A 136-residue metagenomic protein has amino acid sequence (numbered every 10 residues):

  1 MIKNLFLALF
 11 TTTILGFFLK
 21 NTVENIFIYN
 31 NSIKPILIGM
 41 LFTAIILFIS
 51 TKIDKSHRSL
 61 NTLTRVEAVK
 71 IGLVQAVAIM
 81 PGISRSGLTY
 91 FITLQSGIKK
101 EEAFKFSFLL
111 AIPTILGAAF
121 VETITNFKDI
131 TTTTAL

Functional and structural regions predicted by a protein language model:
M1-L136: Multi-pass membrane proteins that catalyze or facilitate reactions on polyprenyl-/lipid-phosphate substrates and their
